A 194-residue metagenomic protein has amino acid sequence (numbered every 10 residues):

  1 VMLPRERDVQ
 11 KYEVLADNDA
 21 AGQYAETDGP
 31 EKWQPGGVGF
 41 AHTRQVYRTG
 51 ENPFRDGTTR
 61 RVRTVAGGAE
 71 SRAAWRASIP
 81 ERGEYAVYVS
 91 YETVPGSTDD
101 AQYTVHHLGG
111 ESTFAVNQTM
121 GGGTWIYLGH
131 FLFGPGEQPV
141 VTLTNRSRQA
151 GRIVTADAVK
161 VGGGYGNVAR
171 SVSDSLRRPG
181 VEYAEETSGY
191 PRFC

Functional and structural regions predicted by a protein language model:
V1, L128, V159-V161: Extracellular beta-strand elements of beta-rich domains used for carbohydrate recognition/degradation or cell-matrix
M2-G39, N167-R192: Extracellular carbohydrate-recognition regions
G57-P80, P191-C194: Short beta-strands within extracellular/lumenal beta-sheet-rich domains
G68-E70, P80-R82, G121, G134-G136: Surface-exposed coil/turn segments at beta-strand junctions on protein surfaces, enriched
S71-P95, V159: A short beta-strand element within beta-rich, extracytoplasmic domains of secreted/secretory-pathway proteins
T93-S112: Short, surface-exposed beta-strand/strand-loop-strand elements in extracellular ectodomains
L108-G136: Extracellular carbohydrate recognition and processing domains and analogous Trp-centered ligand-binding platforms
T142-I153: Short beta-strand-plus-loop segments that form exposed binding edges in beta-rich domains
